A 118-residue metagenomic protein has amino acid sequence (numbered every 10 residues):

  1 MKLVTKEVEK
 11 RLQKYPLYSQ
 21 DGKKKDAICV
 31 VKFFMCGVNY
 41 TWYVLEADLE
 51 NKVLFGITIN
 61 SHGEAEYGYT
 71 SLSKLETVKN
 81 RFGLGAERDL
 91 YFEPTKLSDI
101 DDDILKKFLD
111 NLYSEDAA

Functional and structural regions predicted by a protein language model:
M1-A117: Catalytic phosphate/metal-binding cores of nucleic-acid and nucleotide-processing enzymes, i.e., regions that mediate
